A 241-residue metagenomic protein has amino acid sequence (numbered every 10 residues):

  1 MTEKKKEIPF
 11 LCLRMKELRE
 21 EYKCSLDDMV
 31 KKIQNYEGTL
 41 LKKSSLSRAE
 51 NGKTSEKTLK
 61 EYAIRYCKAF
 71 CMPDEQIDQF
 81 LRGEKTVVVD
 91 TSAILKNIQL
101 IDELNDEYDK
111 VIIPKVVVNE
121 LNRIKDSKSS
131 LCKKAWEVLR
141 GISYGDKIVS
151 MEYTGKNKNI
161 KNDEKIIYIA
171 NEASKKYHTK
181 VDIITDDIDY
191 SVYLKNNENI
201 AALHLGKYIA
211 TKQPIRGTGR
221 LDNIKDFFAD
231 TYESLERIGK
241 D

Functional and structural regions predicted by a protein language model:
M1-K32: A short, Lys/Arg-rich alpha-helix, primarily the initiator
K6, E21, Y36-E37, G52-E56: Short helix-capping/hinge SLiMs at alpha-helix to coil transitions
F10, R82-V89, A93-D182, D189-D241: Feature 3881 marks metal-assisted phosphotransfer/nuclease machinery and their flanking interaction elements
Y22-A49: Short alpha-helical DNA-recognition segment
L40, N51-K68: Short, basic-rich loop-to-helix N-cap that marks the start of a DNA-contacting helix
K60, I64, K68-G83: Short C-terminal boundary/hinge segments that cap the last helix of small helical domains
